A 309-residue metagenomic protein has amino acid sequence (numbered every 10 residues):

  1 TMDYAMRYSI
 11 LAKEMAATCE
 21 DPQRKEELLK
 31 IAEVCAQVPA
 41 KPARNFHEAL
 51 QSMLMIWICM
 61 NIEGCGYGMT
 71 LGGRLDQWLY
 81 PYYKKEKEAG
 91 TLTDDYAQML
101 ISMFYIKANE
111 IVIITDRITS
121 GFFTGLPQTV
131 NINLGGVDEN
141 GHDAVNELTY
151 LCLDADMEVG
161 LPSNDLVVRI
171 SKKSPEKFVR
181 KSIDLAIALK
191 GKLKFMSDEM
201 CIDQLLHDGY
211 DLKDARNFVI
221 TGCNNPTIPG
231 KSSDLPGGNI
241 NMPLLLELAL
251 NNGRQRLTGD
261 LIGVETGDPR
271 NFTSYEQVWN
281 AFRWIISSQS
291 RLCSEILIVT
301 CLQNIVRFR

Functional and structural regions predicted by a protein language model:
T1-A17, L28: Mature extracytoplasmic enzyme cores
T18-P22: Charged, low-complexity interaction regions
Q23, E27-R309: Conserved catalytic cores of very large enzyme subunits
